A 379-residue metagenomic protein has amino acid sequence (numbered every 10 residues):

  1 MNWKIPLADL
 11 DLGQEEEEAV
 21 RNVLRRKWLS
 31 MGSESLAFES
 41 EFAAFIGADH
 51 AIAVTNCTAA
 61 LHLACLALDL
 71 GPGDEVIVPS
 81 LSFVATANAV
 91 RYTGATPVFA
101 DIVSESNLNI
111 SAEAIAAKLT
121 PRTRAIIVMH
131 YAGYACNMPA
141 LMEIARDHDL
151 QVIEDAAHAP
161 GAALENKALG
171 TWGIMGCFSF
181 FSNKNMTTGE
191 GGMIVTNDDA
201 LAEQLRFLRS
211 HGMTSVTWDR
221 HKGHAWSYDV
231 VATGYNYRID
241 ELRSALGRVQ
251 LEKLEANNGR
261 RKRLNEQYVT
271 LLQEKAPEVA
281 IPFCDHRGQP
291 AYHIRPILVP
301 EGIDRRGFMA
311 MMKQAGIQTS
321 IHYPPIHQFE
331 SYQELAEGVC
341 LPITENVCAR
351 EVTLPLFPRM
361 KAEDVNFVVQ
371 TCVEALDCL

Functional and structural regions predicted by a protein language model:
M1-L29, S33, D229-V231, P355: N-terminal "arm"/small-domain region of PLP-dependent enzymes with the aminotransferase-like
W28-E75, A89-T93, F99-A100, K167: Phosphate-binding glycine-rich loop
S35-S40, A48-I52, E113, A125-M129 (+3 more regions): PLP-dependent aminotransferase class I/II
I52, I77, V98, Q151-I153 (+3 more regions): Structural detector of well-ordered beta-strand residues that form the stable sheet scaffold of enzyme domains
L66-Y131, A135-A156, A163: PLP-dependent aminotransferase-like
E154-T188, T217, W226-V230: Conserved active-site segment immediately N-terminal to the catalytic lysine that forms the internal aldimine
S179, M193-N197, R248: Short beta-strand-to-turn element immediately C-terminal to the catalytic PLP-Schiff-base lysine in fold type I
